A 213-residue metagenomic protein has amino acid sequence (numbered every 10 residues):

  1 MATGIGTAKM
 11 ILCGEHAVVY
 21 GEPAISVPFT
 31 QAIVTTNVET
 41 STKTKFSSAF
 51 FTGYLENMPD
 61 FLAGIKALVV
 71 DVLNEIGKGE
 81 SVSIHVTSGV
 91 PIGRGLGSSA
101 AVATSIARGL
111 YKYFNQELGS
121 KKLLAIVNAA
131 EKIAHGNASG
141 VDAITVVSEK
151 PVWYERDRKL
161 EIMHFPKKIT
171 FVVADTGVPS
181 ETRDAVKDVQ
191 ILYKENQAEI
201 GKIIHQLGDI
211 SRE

Functional and structural regions predicted by a protein language model:
A2-C13, A17-V19, S26, V34-K78 (+3 more regions): C-terminal nucleotide
T30: Gly/Ser-rich catalytic/binding loops embedded in alpha/beta enzyme cores
G64-L68, V86, S98, V102 (+2 more regions): Generic hydrophobic, aliphatic-rich segments that mediate packing or membrane embedding
V82-I84, S88-R94: Short pre-catalytic strand/loop immediately N-terminal to key active-site residues, enriched for Gly-Thr
R94-G119: DPxDG-like acidic metal-binding loop motif
